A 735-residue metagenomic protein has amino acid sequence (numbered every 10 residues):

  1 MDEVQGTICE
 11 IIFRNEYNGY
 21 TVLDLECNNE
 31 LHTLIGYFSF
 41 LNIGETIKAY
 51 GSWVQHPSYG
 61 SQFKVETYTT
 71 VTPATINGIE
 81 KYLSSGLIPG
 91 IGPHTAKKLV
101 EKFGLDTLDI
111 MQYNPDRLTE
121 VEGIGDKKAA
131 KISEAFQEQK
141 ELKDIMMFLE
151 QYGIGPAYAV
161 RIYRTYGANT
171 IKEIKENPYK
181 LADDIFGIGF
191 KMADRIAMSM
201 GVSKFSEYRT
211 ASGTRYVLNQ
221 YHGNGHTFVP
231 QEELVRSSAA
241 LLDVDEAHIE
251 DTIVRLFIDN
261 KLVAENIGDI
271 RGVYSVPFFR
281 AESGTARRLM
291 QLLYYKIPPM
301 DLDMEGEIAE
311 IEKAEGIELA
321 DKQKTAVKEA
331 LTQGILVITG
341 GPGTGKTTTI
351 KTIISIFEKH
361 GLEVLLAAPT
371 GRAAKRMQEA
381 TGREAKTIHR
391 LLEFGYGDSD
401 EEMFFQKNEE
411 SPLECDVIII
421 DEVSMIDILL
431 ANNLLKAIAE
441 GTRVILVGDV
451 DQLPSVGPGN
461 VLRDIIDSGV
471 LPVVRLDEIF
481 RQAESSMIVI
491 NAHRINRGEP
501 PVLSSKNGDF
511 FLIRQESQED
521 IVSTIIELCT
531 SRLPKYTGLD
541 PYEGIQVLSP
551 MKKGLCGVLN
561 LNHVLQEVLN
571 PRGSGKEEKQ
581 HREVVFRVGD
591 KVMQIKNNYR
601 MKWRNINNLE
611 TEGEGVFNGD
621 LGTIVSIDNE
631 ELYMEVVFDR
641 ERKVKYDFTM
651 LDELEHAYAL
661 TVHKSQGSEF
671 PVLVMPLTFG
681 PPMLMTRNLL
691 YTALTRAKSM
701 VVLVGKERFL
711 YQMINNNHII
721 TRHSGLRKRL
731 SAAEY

Functional and structural regions predicted by a protein language model:
M1-M304: Accessory, non-ATPase domains that flank or precede helicase/AAA+ motor cores in DNA-metabolism machines
G44-T46, G589, G619: Loop/turn positions that initiate beta-strands
G306-G334: Conserved pre-motif I regulatory segment
K324-V327, T332-K506: ASCE P-loop NTPase helicase motor core
V450-E614: Conserved helicase motor core of P-loop NTPases
R497, N607, N618-Y735: C-terminal accessory regions
